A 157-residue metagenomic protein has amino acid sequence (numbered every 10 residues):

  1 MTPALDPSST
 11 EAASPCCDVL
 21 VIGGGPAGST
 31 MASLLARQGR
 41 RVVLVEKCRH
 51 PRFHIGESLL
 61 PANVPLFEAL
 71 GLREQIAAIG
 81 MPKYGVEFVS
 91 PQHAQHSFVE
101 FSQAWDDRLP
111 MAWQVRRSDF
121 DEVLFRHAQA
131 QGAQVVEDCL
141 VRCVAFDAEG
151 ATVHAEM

Functional and structural regions predicted by a protein language model:
M1-A13: Basic/polar N-terminal segments that are highly enriched at the extreme N-terminus, encompassing both cleavable
E11-G25, V43: Beta1/beta-strand and adjacent pyrophosphate-binding region of the FAD-binding site in flavoprotein oxidoreductases
C16, S90-M157: Conserved N-terminal helical subregion
G28-S29: N-terminal Rossmann-fold NAD(P) dinucleotide-binding loop
A36-I55: Glycine-rich FAD pyrophosphate-binding loop
R40, L72, A133: Short phosphate-binding/catalytic loops that engage adenosine nucleotides
R52-H93: N-terminal FAD cofactor-binding segment of flavoenzymes
